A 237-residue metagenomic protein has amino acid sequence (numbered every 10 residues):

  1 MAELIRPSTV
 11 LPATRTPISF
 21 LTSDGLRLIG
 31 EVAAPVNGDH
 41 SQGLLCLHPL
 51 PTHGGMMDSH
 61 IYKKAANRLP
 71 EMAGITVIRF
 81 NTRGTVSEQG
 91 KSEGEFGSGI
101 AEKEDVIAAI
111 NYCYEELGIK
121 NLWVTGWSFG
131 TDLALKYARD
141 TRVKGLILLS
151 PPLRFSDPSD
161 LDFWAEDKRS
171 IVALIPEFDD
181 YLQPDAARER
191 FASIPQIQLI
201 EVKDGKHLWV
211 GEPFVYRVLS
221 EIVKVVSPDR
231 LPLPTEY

Functional and structural regions predicted by a protein language model:
M1-Q42: N-terminal cap/lid segment of alpha/beta-hydrolase-fold proteins
L26-L117: Serine-hydrolase catalytic machinery in alpha/beta-hydrolase-like enzymes
T125-A134: Gly/Ala-rich beta-loop-alpha elbow adjacent to hydrolase catalytic centers
R154-F155, E177-L182, H207-L208: Acidic catalytic loop of the alpha/beta-hydrolase fold
S159-L161, L182-A192, F214: Short alpha-helix in the alpha/beta-hydrolase fold that links the catalytic acid
E166-K168, V172-I175, D179: Short beta-strand/loop motif that positions the catalytic acidic residue of the alpha/beta-hydrolase fold
A192-L208: Catalytic histidine neighborhood in serine/cysteine hydrolases with alpha/beta-hydrolase-type architecture
G205-V218: Catalytic histidine-centered segment of alpha/beta-hydrolase-like enzymes
